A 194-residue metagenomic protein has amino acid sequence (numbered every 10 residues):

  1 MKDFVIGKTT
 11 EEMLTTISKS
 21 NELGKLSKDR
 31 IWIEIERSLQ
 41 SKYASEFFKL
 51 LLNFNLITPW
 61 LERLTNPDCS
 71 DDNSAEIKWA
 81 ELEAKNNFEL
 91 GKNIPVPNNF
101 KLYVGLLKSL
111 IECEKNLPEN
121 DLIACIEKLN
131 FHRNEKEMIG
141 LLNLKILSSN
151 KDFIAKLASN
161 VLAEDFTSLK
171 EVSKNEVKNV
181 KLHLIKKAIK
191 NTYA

Functional and structural regions predicted by a protein language model:
M1, N130-A194: Charged substrate- and nucleic-acid-binding regions of tRNA-handling and nucleotidyl-transfer enzymes, centered on
M1-K2, N21: Short amphipathic alpha-helical interaction patches enriched in hydrophobic/aromatic residues with interspersed Lys/Arg
K2-K8: Short, polar/flexible loop-turn hinges at active-site or ligand-entry regions and domain interfaces
E12, T16-S149: Conserved, hydrophobic alpha-helical core segments of structured domains
